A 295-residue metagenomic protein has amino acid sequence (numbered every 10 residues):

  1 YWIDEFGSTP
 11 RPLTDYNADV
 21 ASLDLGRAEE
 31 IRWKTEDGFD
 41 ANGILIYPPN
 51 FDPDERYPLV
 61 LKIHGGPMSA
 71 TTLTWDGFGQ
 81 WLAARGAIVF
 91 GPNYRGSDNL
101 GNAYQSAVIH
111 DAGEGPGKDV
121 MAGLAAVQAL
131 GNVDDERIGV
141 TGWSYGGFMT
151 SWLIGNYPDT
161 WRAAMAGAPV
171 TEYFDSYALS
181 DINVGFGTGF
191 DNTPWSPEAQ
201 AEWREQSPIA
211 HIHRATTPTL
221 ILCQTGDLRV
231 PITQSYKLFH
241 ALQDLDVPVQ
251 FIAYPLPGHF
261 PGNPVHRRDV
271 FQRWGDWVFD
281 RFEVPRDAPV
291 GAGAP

Functional and structural regions predicted by a protein language model:
Y1-I3, I44, I252: Conserved hydrophobic/aromatic positions in well-ordered beta-strands
W2-E5, K237-F239: Short, solvent-exposed amphipathic alpha-helical segments in soluble enzyme and RNA/protein-processing domains
I3, I63, G167: Conserved residues at the C-terminal ends of beta-strands
F6-T9, T14-S144, E172, S176-F186: Cap/lid segment of the alpha/beta-hydrolase catalytic domain
G91-P295: Active-site-proximal cap/loop segments of hydrolase catalytic domains
